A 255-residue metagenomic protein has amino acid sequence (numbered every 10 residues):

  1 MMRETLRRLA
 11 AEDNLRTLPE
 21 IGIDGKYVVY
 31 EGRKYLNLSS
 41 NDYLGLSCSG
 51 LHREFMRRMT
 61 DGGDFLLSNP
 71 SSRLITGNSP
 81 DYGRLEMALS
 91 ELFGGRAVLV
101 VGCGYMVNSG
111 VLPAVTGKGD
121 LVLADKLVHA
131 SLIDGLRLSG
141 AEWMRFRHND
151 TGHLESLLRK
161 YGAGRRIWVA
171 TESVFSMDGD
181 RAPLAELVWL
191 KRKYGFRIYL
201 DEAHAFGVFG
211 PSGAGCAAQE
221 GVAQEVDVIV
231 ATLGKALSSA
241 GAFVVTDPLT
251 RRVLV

Functional and structural regions predicted by a protein language model:
R3-L67, F196: N-terminal "arm"/small-domain region of PLP-dependent enzymes with the aminotransferase-like
G45-L46, L74-N78, A130, T151-G152 (+2 more regions): Short, small-residue-enriched loops and turns at beta-alpha junctions that line or gate enzyme active sites
R57-G104: Conserved N-terminal alpha-helix of the aminotransferase class I/II PLP-enzyme fold
V111-A130: Conserved PLP-anchoring active-site segment centered on the Schiff-base-forming lysine
K118, L138-G140, E225: Short, structured coil segments at secondary-structure junctions
M144, H148-L200: Active-site phosphate-binding strand-loop segment of PLP-dependent enzymes
A218-V253: Active-site PLP attachment segment
